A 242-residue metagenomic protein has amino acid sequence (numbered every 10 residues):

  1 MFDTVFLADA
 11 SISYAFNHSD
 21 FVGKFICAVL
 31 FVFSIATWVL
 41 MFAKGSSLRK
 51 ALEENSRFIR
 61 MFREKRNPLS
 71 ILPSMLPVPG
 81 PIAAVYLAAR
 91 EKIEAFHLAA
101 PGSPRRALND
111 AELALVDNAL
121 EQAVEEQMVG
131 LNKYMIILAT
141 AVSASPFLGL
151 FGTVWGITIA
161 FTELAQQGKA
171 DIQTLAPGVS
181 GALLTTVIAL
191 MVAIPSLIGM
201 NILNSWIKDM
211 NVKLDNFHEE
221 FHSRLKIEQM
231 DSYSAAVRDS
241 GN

Functional and structural regions predicted by a protein language model:
M1-R60: Hydrophobic membrane-targeting segments
N17, F21, C27, K133-I136 (+3 more regions): Internal alpha-helical transmembrane segments of multi-pass membrane proteins, especially GPCRs
D20, W38, I71-L72, Y86 (+3 more regions): Residue-level signature of catalytic and energy-coupling elements of molecular machines, predominantly ATP/GTP-dependent
F25-F42, A141, S145-F151, I188 (+1 more regions): Lipid-exposed faces of alpha-helical membrane segments in multi-pass integral membrane proteins
L30-F33, L197, N201: Alpha-helical transmembrane segments of multi-pass membrane proteins
E53-F151, W155-D171, I198-N242: Predominantly long cytosolic amphipathic alpha-helical stalk/bundle segments
G168-A182: Hydrophobic alpha-helical transmembrane segments and adjacent short intramembrane/lumenal linkers of inner/organellar
G181-S196: Hydrophobic alpha-helical transmembrane segments of polytopic membrane proteins
